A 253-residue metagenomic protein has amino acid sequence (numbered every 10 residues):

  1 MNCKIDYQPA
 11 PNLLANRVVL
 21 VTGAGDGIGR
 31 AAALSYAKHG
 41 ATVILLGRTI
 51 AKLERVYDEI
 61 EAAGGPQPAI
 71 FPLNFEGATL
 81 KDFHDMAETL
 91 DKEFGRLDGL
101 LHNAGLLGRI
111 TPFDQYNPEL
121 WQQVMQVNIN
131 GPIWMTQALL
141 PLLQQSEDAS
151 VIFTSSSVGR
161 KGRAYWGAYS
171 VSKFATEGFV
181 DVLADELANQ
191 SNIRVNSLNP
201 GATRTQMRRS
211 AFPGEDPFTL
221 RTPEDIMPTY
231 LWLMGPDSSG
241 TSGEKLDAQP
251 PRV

Functional and structural regions predicted by a protein language model:
C3, N189, I193-L198, T205 (+1 more regions): C-terminal helical subdomain
R17, G65-P66, R96-D98, L143-S156 (+2 more regions): Active-site loop of short-chain dehydrogenase/reductase
V18, G23-G27: Conserved glycine-rich cofactor-binding loop
A41-R55: Conserved glycine-rich Rossmann-like NAD(P)H-binding loop of the short-chain dehydrogenase/reductase
A63-T79: Rossmann-fold cofactor-recognition segment
M86, T111-F113, N117-Q123: Substrate-binding pocket helix/loop in short-chain dehydrogenase/reductase
I133, Q144, D148-N189, A202: Catalytic loop of short-chain dehydrogenase/reductase
